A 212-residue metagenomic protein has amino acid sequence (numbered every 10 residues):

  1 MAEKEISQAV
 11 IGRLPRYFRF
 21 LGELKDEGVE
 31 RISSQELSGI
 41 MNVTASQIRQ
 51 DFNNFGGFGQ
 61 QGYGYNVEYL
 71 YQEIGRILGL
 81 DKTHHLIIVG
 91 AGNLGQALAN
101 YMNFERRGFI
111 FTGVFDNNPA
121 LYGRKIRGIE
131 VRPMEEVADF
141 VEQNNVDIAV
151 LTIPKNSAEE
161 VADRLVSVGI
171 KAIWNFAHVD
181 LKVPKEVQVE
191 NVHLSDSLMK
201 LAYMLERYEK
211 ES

Functional and structural regions predicted by a protein language model:
M1-E30: Extreme N-terminal segment that seeds HTH/winged-HTH DNA-binding domains in transcriptional regulators
G22-K25, R127-S212: Phosphate-bearing ligand-interacting subdomains that bind or position ATP/ADP/UDP/GDP/NAD(P) or nucleotide-linked
R31, Q35, I40-T83: HTH-adjacent hinge/linker in prokaryotic transcriptional regulators
A91: Glycine-rich Rossmann-fold phosphate-binding loop(s) that bind the pyrophosphate of adenine dinucleotide cofactors
L94: Hydrophobic/small residue at the entry helix of a nucleotide-binding pocket
E105-R127: NAD(P)-binding Rossmann-fold cofactor-contacting core
